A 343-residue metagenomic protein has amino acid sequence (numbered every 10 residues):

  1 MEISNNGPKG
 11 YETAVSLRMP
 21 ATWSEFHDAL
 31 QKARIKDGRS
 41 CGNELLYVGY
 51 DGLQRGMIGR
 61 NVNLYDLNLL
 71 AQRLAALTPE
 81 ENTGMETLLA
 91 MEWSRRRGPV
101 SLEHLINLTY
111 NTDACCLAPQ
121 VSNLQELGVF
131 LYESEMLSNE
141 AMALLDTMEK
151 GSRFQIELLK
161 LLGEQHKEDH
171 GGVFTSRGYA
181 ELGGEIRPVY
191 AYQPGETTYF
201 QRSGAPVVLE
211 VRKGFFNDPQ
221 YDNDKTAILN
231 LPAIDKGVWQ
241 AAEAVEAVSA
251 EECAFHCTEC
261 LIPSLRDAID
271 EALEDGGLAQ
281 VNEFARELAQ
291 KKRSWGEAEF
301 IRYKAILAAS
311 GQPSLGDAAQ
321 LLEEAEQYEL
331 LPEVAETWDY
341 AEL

Functional and structural regions predicted by a protein language model:
M1-E25, Q201-D235: Short, extreme N-terminal segment that most often corresponds to the first beta-strand
S16, K150-E157, L161-K167: Amphipathic alpha-helical packing elements
L30-I156, A180-P206, Y221-A341: Mixed-charge (acidic/basic) macromolecular-recognition segments
E164, E342-L343: A broadly conserved sequence feature marking short terminus-proximal activation segments in nucleic acid-centric
H170-G171: Beta-sandwich/jellyroll recognition modules and their flexible linkers
F174: Short, surface-exposed polybasic-aromatic patches that bind anionic ligands, especially phosphate groups
